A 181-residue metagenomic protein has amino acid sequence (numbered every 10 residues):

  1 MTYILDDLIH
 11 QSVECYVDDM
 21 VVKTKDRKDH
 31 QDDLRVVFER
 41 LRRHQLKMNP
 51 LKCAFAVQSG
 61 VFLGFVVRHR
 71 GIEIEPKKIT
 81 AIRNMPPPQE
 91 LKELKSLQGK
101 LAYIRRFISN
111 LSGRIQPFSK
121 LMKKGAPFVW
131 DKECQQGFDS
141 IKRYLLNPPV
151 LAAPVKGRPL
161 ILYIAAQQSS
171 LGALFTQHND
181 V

Functional and structural regions predicted by a protein language model:
M1-V181: Retroelement reverse transcriptase polymerase core
